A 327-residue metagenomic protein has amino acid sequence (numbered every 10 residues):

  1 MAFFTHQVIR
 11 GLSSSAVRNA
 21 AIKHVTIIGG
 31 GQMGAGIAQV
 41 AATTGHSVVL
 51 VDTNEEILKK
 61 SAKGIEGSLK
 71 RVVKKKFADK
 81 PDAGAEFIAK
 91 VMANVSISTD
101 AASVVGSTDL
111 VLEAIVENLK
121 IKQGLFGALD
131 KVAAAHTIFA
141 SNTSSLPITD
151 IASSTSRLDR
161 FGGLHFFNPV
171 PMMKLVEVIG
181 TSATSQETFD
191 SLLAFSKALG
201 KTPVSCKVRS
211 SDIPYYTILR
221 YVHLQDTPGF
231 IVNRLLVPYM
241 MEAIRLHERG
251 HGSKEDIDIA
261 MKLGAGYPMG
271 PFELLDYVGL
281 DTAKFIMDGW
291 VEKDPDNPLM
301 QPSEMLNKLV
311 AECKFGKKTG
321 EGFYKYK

Functional and structural regions predicted by a protein language model:
A2-K23, K197-V208, R220-D226, F230 (+2 more regions): NAD(P)-dependent Rossmann-like dehydrogenase/reductase catalytic/cofactor-binding core
A2-R71, V132: NAD(P)+-binding Rossmann beta1-loop-alpha1 motif at the extreme N-terminus of oxidoreductases
S14, Q39, K90-L110, S196-G200 (+2 more regions): Amphipathic alpha-helical segments at domain termini/boundaries
T43-T44, T53, P169-I179, D288: Acidic/polar active-site rim loop that often engages polyanionic ligands
T53-I88, V178-F189, S211-Y215, G229-L235: Rossmann-like dinucleotide-binding cores of NAD(P)H-dependent redox enzymes
T53-K60, K70-A78, A83-F139, S145-L146: Rossmann-like NAD(P)-binding element
I138-Q225, F230-N233: Rossmann-fold dinucleotide-binding core
